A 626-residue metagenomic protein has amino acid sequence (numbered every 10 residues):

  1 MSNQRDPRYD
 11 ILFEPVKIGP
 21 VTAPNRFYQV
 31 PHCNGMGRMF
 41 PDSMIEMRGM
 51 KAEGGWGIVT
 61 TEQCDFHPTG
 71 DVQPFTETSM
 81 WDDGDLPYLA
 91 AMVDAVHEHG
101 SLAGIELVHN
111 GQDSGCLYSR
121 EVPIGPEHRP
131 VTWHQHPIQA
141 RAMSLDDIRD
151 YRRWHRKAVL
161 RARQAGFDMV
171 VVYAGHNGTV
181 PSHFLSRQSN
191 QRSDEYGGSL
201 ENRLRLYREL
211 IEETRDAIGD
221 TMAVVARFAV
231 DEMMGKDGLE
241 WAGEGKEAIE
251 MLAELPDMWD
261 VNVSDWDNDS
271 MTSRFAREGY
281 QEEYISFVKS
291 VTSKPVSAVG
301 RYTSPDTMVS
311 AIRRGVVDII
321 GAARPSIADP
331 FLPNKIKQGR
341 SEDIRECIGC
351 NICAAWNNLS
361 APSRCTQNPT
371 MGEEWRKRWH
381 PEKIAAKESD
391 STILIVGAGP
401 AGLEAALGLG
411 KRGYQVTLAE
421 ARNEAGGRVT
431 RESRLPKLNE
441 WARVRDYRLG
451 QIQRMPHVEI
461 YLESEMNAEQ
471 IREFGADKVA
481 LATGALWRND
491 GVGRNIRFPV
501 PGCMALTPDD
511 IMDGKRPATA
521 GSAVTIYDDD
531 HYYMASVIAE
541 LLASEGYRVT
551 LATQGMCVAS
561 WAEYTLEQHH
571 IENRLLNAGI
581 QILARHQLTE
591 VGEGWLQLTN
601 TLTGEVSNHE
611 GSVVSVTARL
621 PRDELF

Functional and structural regions predicted by a protein language model:
M1-V396, P400, E404-V416, E424 (+2 more regions): Flavin-dependent oxidoreductase catalytic cores
G57, D168, D257, D318 (+3 more regions): Conserved acidic residues
W259, V288, A311, A323 (+7 more regions): Hydrophobic, well-ordered secondary-structure elements that form the walls of internal hydrophobic environments
T303-D306, I327, E465-A468, I511-G514 (+1 more regions): Short acidic loop-to-helix transition motifs that present clustered carboxylates
V316, I452-I460, F498-M504, L575-Q581: A short helix-to-beta-strand connector/capping loop
K387-L418, Y461-R472, T483-F498, G502-E563 (+2 more regions): Rossmann-like dinucleotide/flavin-binding elements
Q415-R454, D530-H586: Rossmann-like dinucleotide-binding cores of NAD(P)H-dependent redox enzymes
Y461-F474, A584-W595: A conserved short coil-to-beta-strand element within the FAD-binding core of flavoproteins
